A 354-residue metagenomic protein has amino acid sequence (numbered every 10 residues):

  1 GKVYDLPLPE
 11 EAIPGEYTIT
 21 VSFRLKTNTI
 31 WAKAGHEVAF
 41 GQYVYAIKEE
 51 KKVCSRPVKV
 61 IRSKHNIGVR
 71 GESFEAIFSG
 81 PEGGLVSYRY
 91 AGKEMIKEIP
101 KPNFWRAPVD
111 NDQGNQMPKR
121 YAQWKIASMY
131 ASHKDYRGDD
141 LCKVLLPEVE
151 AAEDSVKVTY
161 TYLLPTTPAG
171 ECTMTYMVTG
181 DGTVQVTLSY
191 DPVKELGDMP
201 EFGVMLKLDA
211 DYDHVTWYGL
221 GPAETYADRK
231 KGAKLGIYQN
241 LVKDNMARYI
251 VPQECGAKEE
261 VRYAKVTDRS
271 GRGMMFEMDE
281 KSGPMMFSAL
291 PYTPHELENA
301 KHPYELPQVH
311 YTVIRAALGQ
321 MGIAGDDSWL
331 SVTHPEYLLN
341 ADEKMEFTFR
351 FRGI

Functional and structural regions predicted by a protein language model:
G1-W31: Intrinsically disordered, low-complexity Pro/Gly/Ser/Thr-rich segments with frequent PxxP/GP/PP motifs and embedded
P9-P14, T29, Y43-I354: Beta-strand/loop-rich accessory regions of lumenal/periplasmic or secreted enzymes, predominantly carbohydrate-active
A34-G41: Extracellular and select intracellular beta-sandwich modules with Ser/Thr-enriched, small-residue motifs on
